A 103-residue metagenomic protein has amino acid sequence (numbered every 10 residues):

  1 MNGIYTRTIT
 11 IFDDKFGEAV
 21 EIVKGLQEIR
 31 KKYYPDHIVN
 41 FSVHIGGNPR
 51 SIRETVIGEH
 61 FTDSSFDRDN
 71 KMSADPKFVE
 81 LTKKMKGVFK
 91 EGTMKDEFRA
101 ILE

Functional and structural regions predicted by a protein language model:
N2-T10, T55: Active-site-flanking beta-strand signature of metal-NTP-handling nucleotidyl enzymes and homologous cyclase-like
I11-E21: Short, surface-exposed ligand-recognition loops at beta-strand->loop->(often short) alpha-helix junctions that present
G25-F41, I57-D96: An amphipathic, aromatic/His-enriched active-site/gating alpha helix that lines ligand/cofactor pockets
H44-G46: Short beta-strand micro-motifs enriched in acidic
N48-R53: A short, glycine/Asx- and small/polar-enriched loop/turn that sits immediately N-terminal to a beta-strand
R99-E103: Short hydrophobic/aromatic patches at helix-to-coil boundaries
